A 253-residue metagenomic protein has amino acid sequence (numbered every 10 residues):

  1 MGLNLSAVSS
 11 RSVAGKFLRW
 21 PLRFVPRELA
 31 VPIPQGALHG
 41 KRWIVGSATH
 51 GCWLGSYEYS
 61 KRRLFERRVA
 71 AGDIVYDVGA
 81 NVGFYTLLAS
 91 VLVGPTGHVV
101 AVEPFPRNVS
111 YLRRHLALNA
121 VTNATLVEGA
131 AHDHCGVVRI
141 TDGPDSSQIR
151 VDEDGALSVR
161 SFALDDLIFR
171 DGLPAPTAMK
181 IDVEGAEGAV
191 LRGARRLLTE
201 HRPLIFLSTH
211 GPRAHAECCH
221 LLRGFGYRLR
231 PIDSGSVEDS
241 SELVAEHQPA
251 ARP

Functional and structural regions predicted by a protein language model:
M1-P106, S110-H115, N119, F169-L173 (+1 more regions): S-adenosyl-L-methionine
L54-I74, V137-D142, S146-H201, P212-E217 (+1 more regions): Short internal loop-to-helix segment that lines adenine-nucleotide cofactor pockets
Y76, V102, G129, M179-I181 (+1 more regions): Active-site flanking residues adjacent to catalytic metal/cofactor-binding acidic residues
G97, A124-T125, T177: Short, conserved active-site loop motifs that form the nucleotide-linked donor/cofactor pocket
P106-V109, R113-D145: Core alpha/beta nucleotide-donor-binding catalytic domains of modification enzymes
V121, A131, L164, V183 (+1 more regions): Hydrophobic pocket-lining residues within nucleotide cofactor-binding pockets
H215-P253: Binuclear metal-ion centers of metallo-dependent hydrolases, dominated by the metallo-beta-lactamase
